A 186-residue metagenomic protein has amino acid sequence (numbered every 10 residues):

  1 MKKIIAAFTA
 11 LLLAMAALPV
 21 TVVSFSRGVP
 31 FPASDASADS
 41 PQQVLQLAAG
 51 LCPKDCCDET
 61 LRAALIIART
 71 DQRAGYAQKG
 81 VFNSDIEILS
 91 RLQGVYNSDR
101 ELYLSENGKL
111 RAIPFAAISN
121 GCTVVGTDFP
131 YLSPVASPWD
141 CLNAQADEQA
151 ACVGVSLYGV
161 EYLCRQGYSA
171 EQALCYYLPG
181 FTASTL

Functional and structural regions predicted by a protein language model:
M1-L186: Conserved, single-site charged/polar hotspot
